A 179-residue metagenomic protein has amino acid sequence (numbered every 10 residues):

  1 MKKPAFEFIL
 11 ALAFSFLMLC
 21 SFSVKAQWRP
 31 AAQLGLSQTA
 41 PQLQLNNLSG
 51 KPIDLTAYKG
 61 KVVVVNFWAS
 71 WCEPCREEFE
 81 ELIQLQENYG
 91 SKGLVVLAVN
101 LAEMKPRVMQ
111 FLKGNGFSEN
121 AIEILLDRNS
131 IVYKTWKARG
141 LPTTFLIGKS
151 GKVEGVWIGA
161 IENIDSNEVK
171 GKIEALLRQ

Functional and structural regions predicted by a protein language model:
M1-F8: Positively charged n-region of N-terminal signal peptides that target proteins for export
I9-C20: Bacterial N-terminal signal peptides
A26-L55: N-terminal "domain-start" segment that seeds a small globular fold
L55-C72: Short active-site neighborhood of thiol/selenol oxidoreductases, capturing the structured segment around
F67-Q84: Conserved redox-active cysteine motifs that mediate thiol-disulfide chemistry, especially di-cysteine Cys-X(1-2)-Cys
G93-K105, N120-N129: Thiol-based oxidoreductase modules, predominantly thioredoxin-like and allied folds used for disulfide exchange
M109-S150: Short, internal strand/loop/helix patches that form the active-site neighborhood or redox-interaction surface
L146-Q179: Thiol-/selenol-based redox modules, centered on thioredoxin-like and closely related oxidoreductase domains
